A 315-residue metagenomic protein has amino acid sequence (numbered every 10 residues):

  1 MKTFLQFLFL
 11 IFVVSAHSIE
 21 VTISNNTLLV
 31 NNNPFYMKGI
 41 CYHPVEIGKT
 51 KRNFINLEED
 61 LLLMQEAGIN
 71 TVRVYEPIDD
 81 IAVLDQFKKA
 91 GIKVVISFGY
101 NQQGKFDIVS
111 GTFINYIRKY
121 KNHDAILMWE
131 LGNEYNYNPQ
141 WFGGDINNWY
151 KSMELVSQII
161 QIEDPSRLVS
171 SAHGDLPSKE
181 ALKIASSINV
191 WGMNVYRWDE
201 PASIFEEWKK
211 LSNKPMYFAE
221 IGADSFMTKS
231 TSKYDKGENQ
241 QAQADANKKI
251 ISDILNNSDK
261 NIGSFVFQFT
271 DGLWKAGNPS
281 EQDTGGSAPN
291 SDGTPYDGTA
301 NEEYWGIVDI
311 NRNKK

Functional and structural regions predicted by a protein language model:
T3-S15: Sec-dependent N-terminal signal peptides
I19-I96, F106-K119, A125: Active-site-adjacent substrate/metal-binding segments within catalytic domains of carbohydrate-active enzymes
M37-I40, V72-V74, V94-F98, L127-L131 (+4 more regions): Hydrophobic faces of well-ordered beta-strands that scaffold small-molecule active sites in alpha/beta enzyme cores
H43-N53, A67-Y75, S97-I108, G132-Y150 (+2 more regions): The substrate-binding groove and active-site-proximal loops of carbohydrate-active enzymes, especially glycoside
F113-N147, S170-A172, L176-S178, I262-G263: Active-site groove signature of glycoside hydrolases
Q140-G143, T228-T231, K275-E281: Short aromatic-enriched loop/helix-cap "lid" or pocket-rim segments at secondary-structure transitions that line
N147-N256: Extracellular glycoside hydrolase catalytic/binding regions
F267-K315: Aromatic-rich peripheral "rim/lid" segments of glycoside hydrolase catalytic domains that contact and position glycan
